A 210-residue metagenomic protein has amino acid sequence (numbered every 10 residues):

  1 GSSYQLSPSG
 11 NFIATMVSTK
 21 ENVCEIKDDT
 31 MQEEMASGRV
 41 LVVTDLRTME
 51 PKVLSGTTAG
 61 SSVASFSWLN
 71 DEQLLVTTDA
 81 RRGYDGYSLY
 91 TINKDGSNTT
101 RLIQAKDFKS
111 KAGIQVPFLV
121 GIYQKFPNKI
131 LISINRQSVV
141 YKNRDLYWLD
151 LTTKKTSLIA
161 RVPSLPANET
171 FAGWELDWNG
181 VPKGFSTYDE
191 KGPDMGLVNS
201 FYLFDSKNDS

Functional and structural regions predicted by a protein language model:
G1-S210: Beta-propeller folds
